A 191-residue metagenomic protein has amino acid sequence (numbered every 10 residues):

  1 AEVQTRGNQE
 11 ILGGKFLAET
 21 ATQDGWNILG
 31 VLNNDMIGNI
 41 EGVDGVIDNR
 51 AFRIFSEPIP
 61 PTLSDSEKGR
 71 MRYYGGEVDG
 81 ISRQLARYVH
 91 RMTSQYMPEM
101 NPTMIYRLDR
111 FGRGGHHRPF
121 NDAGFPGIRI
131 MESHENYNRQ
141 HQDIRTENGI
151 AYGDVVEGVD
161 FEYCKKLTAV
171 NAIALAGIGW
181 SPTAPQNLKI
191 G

Functional and structural regions predicted by a protein language model:
A1, D24-G30, M97-N101, A123-I128: Loop/turn elements at helix/coil->beta-strand transitions in domains of secreted/extracellular proteins
A1-V78: Acidic/histidine-rich catalytic neighborhood of metal-dependent amide-processing enzymes
R6-E10, Q23-D24, E77-Q84, D109-G112 (+1 more regions): Extracytoplasmic/periplasmic, Sec-exported soluble proteins
E10-L17, I81, L85-M92, H116 (+2 more regions): Stable alpha-helical elements in mature extracytoplasmic
L17-T20, D24, Y88-E99, A123 (+1 more regions): Structured segments of extracytoplasmic/periplasmic soluble domains in secreted or envelope-associated proteins
I40-V46, M104-W180: Active-site-adjacent mobile loop/cap segments within catalytic or ligand-binding domains
S66-D109: Acidic, glycine-rich loop-and-strand cores that form catalytic or ligand-binding grooves in diverse globular domains
G177-G191: Pro/Thr/Ser/Gly-rich low-complexity, intrinsically disordered linker/stalk tracts
